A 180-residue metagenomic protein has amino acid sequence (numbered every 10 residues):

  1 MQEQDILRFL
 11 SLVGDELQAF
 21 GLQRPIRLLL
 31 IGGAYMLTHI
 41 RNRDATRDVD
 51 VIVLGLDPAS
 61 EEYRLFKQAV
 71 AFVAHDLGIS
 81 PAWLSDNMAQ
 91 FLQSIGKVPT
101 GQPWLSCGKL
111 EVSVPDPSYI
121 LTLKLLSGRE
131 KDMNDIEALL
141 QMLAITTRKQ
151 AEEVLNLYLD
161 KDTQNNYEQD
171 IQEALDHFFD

Functional and structural regions predicted by a protein language model:
M1-L30, A34-D180: Compositionally biased terminal segments of proteins
